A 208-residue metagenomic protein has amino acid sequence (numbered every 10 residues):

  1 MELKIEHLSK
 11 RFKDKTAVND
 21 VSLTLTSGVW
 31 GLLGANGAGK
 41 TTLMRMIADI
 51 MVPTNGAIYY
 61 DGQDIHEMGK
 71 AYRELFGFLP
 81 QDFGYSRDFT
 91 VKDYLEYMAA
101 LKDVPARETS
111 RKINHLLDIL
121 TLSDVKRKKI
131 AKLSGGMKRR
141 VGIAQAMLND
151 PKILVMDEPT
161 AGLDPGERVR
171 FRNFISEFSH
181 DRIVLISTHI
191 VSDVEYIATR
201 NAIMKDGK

Functional and structural regions predicted by a protein language model:
A35-G39: Walker A (P-loop) phosphate-binding loop of ABC-type ATPase nucleotide-binding domains
A48: Helix-to-loop junction immediately C-terminal to a conserved catalytic motif
G56-E67, A71-Y72: Conserved ABC transporter NBD signature motif
E96, A100, R107-V125: Conserved ABC ATPase "signature" region
K129-L133: Conserved ABC ATPase signature
L154-D157: Catalytic Walker B motif of ABC-type/P-loop ATPase nucleotide-binding domains
